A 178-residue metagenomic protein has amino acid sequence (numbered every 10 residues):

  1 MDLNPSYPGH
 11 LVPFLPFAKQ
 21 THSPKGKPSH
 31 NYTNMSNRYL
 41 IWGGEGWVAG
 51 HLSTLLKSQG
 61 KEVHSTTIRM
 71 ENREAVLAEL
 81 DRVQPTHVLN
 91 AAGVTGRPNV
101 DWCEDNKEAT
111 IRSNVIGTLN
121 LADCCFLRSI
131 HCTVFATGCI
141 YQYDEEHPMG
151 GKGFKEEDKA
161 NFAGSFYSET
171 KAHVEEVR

Functional and structural regions predicted by a protein language model:
Y39-L55: N-terminal Rossmann NAD(P)H-binding glycine-rich loop of SDR-like oxidoreductase domains
W42, A91-A92, C132-G138: SDR active-site strand-loop-helix element
H51, L55, C124, V177: Rossmann-fold NAD(P)-dependent oxidoreductase module
Q59, V83, L127-R128: Helix C-cap/helix->beta junction micro-motif
S65-N72: Rossmann-fold cofactor-recognition segment
R73-S113: NAD(P)H-binding glycine-rich loop region in Rossmannoid oxidoreductase-like domains and their noncatalytic homologs
W102-T133: NAD(P)-cofactor binding segment of oxidoreductase domains
D105-E108, R112, I140-R178: Catalytic helix-loop patch of NAD(P)-dependent Rossmann-fold dehydrogenases
